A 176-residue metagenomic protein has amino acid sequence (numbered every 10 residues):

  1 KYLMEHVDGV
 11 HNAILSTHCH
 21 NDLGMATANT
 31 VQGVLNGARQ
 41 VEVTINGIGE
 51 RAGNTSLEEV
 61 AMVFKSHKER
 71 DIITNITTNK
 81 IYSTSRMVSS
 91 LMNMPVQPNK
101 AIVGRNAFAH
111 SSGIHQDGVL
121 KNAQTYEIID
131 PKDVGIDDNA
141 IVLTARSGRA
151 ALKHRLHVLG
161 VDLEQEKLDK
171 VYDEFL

Functional and structural regions predicted by a protein language model:
K1, H18-G24, N46: Active-site beta-loop-alpha junctions enriched in small/polar residues
K1-M4, R51-E59: Active-site-adjacent beta->alpha loops and helix N-cap segments on the catalytic face of soluble alpha/beta enzymes
Y2-T17, M62-H67: Alpha-helix-loop-beta-strand connector modules within alpha/beta enzyme cores
N12-H18, Q40, A140-V142: Structural preference for beta-strand elements that scaffold enzyme active sites
D22-A26, I48-A52, A109: Flexible loop/turn segments at secondary-structure boundaries
L23-A38: Catalytic cores of alpha/beta
N36-G53: Glycine-rich phosphate-binding active-site loops on the catalytic face of alpha/beta enzymes
M62-F64, E69-L176: A mid-to-C-terminal "edge-of-domain" accessory segment
